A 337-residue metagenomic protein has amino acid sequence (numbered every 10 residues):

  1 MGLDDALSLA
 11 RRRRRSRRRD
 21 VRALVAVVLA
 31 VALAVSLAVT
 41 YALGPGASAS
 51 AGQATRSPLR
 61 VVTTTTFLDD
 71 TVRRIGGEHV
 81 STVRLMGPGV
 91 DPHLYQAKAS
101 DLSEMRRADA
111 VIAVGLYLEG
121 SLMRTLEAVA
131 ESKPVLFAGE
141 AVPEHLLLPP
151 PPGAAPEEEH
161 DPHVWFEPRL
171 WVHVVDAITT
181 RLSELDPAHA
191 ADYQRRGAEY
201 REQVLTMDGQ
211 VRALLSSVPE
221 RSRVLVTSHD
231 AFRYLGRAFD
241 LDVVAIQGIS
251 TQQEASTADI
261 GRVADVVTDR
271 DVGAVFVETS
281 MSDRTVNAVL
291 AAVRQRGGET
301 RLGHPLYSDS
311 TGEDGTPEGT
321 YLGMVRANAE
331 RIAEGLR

Functional and structural regions predicted by a protein language model:
G2-R337: Extracytoplasmic metal-acquisition and chelation regions
